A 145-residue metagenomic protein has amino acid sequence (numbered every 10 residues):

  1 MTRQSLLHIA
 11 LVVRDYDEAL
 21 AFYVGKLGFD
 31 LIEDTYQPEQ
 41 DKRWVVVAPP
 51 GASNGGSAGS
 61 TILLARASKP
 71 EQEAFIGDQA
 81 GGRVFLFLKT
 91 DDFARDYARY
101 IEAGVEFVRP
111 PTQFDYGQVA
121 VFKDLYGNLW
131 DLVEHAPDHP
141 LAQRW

Functional and structural regions predicted by a protein language model:
M1-T2, T35, R43-V46, L88 (+1 more regions): Vicinal oxygen chelate
R3, L11-T61: Core segments of cupin and vicinal oxygen chelate
L6-L7, G81-F85: Eukaryotic phosphotyrosine signaling hubs
A10-L11, F85-K89: Short, well-ordered beta-strand elements within core beta-sheets of diverse protein domains
D15-Y16, D91-A94: Helix N-cap motif at beta-to-alpha junctions
P50, A65-A67, H135: Generic beta-structure capping elements
S53, S68-E71, D138: Active-site/binding-pocket entry motifs
A65-K69, E73-G82: Helix-adjacent hinge/juxtasegments
